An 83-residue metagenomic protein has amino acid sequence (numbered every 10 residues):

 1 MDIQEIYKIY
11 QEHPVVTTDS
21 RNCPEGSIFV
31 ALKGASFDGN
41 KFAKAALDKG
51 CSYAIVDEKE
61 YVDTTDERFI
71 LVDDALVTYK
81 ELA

Functional and structural regions predicted by a protein language model:
M1-E81: N-terminal leader/targeting and accessory segments in enzymes
